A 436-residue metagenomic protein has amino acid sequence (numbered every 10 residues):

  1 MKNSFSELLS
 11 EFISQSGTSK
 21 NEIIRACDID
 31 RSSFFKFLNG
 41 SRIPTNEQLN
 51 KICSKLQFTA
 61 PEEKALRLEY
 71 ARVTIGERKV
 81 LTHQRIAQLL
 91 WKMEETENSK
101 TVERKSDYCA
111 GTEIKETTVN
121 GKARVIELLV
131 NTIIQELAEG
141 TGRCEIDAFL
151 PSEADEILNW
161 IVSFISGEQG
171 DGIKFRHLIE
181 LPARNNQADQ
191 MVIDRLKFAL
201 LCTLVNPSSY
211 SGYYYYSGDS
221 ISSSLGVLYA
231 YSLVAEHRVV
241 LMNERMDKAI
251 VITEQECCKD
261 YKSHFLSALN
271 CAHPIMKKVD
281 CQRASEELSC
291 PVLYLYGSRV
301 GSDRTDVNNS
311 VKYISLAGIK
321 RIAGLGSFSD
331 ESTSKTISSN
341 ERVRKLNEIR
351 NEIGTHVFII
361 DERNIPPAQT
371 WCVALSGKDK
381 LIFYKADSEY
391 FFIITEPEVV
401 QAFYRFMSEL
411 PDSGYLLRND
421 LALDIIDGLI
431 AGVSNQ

Functional and structural regions predicted by a protein language model:
M1-E22, A26: A short, Lys/Arg-rich alpha-helix, primarily the initiator
M1-S4, G432-Q436: Short, Lys/Arg-enriched, disordered terminal segments
K2, E47-N50, S54-S106: Short amphipathic recognition helices of helix-turn-helix/homeodomain-type DNA-binding modules
E22, S33, E62-A65: Residues in the helix-turn-helix
D28-P44, K51-C53, L68-A71: Recognition helix of helix-turn-helix/homeodomain-like DNA-binding domains that insert into the DNA major groove
R104-E116: Conserved P-loop NTPase mechanochemical-coupling segment
E116-S434: Hydrophobic protein-protein interaction segments
